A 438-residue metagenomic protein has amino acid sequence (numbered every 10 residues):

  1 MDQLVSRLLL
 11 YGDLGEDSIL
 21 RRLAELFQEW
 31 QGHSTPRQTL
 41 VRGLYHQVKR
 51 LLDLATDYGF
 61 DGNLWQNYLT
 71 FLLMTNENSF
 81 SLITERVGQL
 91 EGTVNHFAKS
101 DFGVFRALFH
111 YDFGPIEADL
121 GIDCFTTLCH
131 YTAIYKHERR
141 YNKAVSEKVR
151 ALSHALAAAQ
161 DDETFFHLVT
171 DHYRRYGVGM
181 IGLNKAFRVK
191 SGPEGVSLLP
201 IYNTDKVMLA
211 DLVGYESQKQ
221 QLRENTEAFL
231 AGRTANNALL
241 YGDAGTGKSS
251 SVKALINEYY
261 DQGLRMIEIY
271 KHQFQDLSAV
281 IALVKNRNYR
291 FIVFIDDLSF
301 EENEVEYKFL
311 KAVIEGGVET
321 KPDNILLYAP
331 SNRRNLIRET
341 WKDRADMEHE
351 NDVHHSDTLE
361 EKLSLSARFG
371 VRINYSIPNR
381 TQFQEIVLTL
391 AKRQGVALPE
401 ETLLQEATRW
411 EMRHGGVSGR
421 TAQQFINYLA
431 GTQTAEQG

Functional and structural regions predicted by a protein language model:
M1-A157: Intrinsically disordered, low-complexity N-terminal extensions of AAA+/P-loop NTPases that precede the structured
Y135-L198: Interdomain "pre-motor" coupling segment immediately N-terminal to P-loop NTPase/helicase cores
I201-E227: N-terminal pre-Walker A segment at the start of P-loop NTPase domains
R233-V252: Walker A/P-loop nucleotide-binding motif
E258-F291, S299-N303: AAA+/P-loop NTPase substrate/partner-engagement loops
E302-N351: Conserved catalytic/switch belt of AAA+ P-loop NTPases
E348-L363, G370-Q384: Conserved AAA+ ATPase "SRH/arginine-finger" region at the nucleotide-binding site
R372, S376-G438: C-terminal alpha-helical "lid" subdomain
